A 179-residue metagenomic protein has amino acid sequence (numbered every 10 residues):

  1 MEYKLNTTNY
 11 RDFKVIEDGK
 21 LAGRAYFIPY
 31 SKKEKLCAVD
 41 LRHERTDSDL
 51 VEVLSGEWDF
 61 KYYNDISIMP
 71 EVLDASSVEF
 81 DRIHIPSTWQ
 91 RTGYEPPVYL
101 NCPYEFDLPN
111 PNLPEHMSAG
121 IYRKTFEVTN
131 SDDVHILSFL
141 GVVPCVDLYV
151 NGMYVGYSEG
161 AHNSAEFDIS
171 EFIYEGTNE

Functional and structural regions predicted by a protein language model:
E2-P29, E34, D40-R45, L50 (+4 more regions): Accessory beta-strand-rich segments of carbohydrate-active enzymes
L54-E105: Acidic-aromatic substrate-binding/catalytic surfaces of carbohydrate-active enzymes
L100-H116: Short glycine/proline-rich turn/loop motifs
